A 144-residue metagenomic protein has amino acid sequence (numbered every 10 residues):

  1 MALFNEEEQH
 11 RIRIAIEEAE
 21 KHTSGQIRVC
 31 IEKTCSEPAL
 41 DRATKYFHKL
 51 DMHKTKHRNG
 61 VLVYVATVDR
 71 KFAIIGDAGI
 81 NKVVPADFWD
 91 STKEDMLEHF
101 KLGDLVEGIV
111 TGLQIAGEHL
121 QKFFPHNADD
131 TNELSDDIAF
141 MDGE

Functional and structural regions predicted by a protein language model:
M1-E144: A structural boundary signal for the start of the first folded domain, especially the loop/turn and N-capping region
